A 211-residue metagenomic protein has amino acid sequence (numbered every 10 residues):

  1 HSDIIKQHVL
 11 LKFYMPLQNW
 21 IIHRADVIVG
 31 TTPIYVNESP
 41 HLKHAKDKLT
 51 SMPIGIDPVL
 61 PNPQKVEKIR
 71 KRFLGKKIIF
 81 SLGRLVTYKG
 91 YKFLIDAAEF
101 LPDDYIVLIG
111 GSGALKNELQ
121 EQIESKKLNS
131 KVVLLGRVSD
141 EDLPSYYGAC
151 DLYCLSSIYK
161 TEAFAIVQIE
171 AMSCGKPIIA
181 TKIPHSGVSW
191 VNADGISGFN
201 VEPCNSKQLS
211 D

Functional and structural regions predicted by a protein language model:
H1-L11, V27: A short, histidine- and acid-enriched strand-loop-helix "catalytic/donor-clamping" loop that lines the nucleotide-sugar
M15-Q64, L134: Donor nucleotide-sugar binding/catalytic pocket of nucleotide-sugar-dependent glycosyltransferases
I22, R137-V138, S145-C150: Short alpha-helical donor nucleotide-sugar binding micro-motif in glycosyltransferases
D26, G148-A163, K176: Acidic donor-binding loop of glycosyltransferase active sites
R70-E99, L108: Conserved donor-binding/catalytic core segment of Leloir-type glycosyltransferases
E118-V138: Nucleotide-activated donor-binding/catalytic signature segment of Leloir-type glycosyltransferases, i.e., the conserved
P177-K182: Short hydrophobic beta-strand element within catalytic cores of glycosyltransferases and related nucleotide-activated
A193-S206, D211: Conserved acidic donor-binding segment of nucleotide-sugar-dependent glycosyltransferases
